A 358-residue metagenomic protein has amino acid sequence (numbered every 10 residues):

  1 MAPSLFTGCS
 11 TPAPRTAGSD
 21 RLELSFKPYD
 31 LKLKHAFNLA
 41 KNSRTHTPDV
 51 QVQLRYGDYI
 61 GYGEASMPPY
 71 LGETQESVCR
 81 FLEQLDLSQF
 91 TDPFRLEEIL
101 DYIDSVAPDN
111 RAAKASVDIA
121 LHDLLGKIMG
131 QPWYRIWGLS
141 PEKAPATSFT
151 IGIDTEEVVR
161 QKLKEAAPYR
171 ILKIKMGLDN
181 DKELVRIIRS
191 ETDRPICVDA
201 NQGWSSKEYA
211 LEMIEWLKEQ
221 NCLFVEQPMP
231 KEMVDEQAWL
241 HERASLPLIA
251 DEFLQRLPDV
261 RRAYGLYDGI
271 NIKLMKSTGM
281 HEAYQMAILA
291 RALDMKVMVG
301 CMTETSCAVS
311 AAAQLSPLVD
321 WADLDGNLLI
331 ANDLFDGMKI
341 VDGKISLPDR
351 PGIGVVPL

Functional and structural regions predicted by a protein language model:
M1-P14: N-terminal export signals
S19-F26, N42, L54-Y56, I60-I128: Metal- or metallocofactor-binding catalytic centers and their adjacent structured scaffolds across diverse enzyme
D20, L24-L33, D49, G57 (+1 more regions): Flexible C-terminal active-site loop/helix
D30-N38, E219: Short Pro/Gly-enriched beta-strand edge/turn motifs at strand-loop
V52, D58, V117, G130 (+7 more regions): Conserved, mostly hydrophobic/aromatic
G61-G63, P145-I151, R170-I174, I196-A200 (+5 more regions): Hydrophobic faces of well-ordered beta-strands that scaffold small-molecule active sites in alpha/beta enzyme cores
W133-A244: Metal-dependent enolase-superfamily TIM-barrel catalytic cores that perform enediolate-based chemistry
E232-L324: Catalytic alpha/beta core domains of metabolic enzymes, predominantly
